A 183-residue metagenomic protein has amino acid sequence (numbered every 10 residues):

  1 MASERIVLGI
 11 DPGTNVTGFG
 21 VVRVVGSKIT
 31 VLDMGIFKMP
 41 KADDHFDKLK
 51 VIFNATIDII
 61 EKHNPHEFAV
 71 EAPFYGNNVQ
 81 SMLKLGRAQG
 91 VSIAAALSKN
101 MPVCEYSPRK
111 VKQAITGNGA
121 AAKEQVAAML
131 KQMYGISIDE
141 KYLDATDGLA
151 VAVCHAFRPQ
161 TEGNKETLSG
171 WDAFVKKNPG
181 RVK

Functional and structural regions predicted by a protein language model:
M1-K183: Phosphate- and other anionic-substrate recognition elements at nucleic-acid/protein interfaces
